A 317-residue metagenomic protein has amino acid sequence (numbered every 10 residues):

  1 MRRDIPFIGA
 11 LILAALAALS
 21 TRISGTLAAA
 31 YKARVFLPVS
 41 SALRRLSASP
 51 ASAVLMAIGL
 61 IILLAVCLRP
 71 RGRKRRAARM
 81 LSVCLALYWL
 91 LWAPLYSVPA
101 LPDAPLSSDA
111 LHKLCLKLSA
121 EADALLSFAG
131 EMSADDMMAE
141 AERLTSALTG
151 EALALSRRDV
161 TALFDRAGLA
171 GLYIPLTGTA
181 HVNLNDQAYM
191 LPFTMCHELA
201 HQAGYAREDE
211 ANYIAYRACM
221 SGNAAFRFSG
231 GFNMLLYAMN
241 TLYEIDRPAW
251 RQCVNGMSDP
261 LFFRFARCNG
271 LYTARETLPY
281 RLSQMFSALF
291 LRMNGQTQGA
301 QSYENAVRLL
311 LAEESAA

Functional and structural regions predicted by a protein language model:
M1-G9: N-terminal membrane topogenic signal
L11-R69: Membrane-embedded alpha-helical segments of integral membrane proteins
A28-A33, P94-L114: Alpha-helical transmembrane signal-anchor/signal-peptide segments
A51, F193-N212, Y216-R217: Active-site recognition of the HExxH zinc-binding catalytic motif
G59-D103: Transmembrane alpha-helices and immediately adjacent membrane-cytoplasm interface residues in multi-pass integral
L114-K117, A206-P248: Post-HExxH zinc-binding segment in Zn-dependent metallohydrolases
S127-G178, L184, A188: Auxiliary, metal-adjacent structural segments of Zn-dependent hydrolase domains
M257-A317: Pan-zinc metallopeptidase signature
